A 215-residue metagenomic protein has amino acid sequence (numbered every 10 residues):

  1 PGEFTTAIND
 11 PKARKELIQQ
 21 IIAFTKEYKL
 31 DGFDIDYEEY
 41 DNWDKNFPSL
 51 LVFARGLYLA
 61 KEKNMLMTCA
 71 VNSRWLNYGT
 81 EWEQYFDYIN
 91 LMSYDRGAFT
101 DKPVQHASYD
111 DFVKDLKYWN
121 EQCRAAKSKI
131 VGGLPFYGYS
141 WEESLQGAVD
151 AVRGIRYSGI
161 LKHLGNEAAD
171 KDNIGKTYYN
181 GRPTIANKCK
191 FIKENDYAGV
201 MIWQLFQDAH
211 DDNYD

Functional and structural regions predicted by a protein language model:
P1-D41: Substrate-binding cleft of extracellular glycoside hydrolase catalytic domains
E3-P11, E38-K45, D101-H106, I174-Y178 (+1 more regions): Second-shell loop/turn segments in exported
D10-E27, N72-E81, Y179-K193: Short, acidic/polar
Q19, E38-L161: Substrate-binding surface in catalytic domains of secreted glycosidases
D31, D87, A198: Receiver (REC) domain switch/active-site residues of two-component response regulators
I35, I89, G132, I192 (+1 more regions): Conserved, mostly hydrophobic/aromatic
K127-K193, D211, D215: Glycan-binding loop/region signatures in secreted carbohydrate-active enzymes
